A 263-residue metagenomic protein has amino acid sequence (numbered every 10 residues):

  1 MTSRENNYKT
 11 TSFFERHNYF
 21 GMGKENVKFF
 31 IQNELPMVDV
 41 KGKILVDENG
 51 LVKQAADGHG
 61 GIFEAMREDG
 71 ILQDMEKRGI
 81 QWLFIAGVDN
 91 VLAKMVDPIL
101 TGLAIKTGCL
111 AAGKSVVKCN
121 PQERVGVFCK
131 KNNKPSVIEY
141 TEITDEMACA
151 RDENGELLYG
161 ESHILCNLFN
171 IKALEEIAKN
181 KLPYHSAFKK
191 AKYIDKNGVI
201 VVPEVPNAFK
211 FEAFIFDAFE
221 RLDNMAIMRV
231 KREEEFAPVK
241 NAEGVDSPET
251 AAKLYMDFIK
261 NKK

Functional and structural regions predicted by a protein language model:
M1-I80, K263: Conserved N-terminal catalytic core of the sugar/cofactor nucleotidyltransferase
Y8, P36-M37, V91-A93, E235: Short, active-site-adjacent cap segments at secondary-structure transitions
M75, G79-F84, L92-V96, T101-K262: Catalytic core of tubulin tyrosine ligase-like
V88: Short acidic donor-binding/metal-coordinating loop in glycosyltransferase active sites
